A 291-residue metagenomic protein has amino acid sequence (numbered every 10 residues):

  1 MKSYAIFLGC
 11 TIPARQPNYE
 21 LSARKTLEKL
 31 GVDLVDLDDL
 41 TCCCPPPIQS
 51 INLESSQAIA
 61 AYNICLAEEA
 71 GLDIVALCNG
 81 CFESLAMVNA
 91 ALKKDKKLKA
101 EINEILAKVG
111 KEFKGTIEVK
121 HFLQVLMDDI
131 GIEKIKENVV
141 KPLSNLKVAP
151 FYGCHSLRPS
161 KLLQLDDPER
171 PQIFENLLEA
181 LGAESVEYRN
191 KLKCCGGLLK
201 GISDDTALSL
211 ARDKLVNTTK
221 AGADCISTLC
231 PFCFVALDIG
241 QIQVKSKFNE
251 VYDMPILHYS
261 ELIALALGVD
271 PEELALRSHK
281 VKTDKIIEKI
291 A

Functional and structural regions predicted by a protein language model:
M1-A291: Iron-sulfur cluster-binding electron-transfer modules in prokaryotic oxidoreductases
